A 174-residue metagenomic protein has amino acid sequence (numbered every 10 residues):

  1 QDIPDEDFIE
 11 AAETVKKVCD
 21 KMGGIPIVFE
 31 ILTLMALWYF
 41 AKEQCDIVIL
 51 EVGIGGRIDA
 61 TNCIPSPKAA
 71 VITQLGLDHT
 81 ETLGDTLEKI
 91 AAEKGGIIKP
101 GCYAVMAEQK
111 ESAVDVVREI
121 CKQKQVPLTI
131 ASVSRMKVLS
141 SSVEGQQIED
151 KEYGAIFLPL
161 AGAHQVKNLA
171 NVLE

Functional and structural regions predicted by a protein language model:
Q1-P65, E81-L83: ATP-dependent carboxylate-amine ligase catalytic core
I3-D7, D150-L158: A polyampholytic, Gly/Pro-enriched intrinsically disordered region
D20-I25, F157-A163: A short glycine/serine-rich beta->alpha loop
G24, I31, E43-E51, P67-K68 (+3 more regions): Acidic, Mg2+-coordinating active-site environments of NTP-dependent enzymes
G56-D59, L87, K99, Q165: Short, flexible micro-motifs
N62, S140, A161-H164: Replace "in large, NTP-powered and nucleic-acid-processing enzymes" with "in large, NTP-powered factors and other
L160-V172: Short glycine/threonine-rich catalytic loop with a Thr-x-Gly-x-Asp
